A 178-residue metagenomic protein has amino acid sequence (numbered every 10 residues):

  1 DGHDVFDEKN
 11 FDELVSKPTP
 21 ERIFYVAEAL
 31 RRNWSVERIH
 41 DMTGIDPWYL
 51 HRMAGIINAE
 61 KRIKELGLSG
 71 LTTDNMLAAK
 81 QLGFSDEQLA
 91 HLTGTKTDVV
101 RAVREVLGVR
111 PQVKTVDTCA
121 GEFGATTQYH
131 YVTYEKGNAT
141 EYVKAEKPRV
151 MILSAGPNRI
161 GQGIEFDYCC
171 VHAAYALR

Functional and structural regions predicted by a protein language model:
D1-R178: ATP-dependent carboxylate/acyl-activation modules
